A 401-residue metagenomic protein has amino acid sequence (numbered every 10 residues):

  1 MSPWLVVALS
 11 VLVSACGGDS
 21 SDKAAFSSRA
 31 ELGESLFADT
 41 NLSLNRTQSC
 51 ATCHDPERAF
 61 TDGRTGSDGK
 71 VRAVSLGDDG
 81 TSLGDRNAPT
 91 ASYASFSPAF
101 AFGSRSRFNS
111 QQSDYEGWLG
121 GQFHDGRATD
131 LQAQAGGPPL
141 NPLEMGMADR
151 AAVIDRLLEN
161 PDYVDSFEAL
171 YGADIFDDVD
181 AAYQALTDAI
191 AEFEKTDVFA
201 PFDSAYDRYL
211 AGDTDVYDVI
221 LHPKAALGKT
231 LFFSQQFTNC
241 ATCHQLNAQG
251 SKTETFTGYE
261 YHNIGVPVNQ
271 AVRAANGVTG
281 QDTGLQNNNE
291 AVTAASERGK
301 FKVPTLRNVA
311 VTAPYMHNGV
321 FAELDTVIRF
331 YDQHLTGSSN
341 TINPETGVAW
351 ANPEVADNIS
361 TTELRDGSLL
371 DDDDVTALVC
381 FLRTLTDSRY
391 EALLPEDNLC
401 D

Functional and structural regions predicted by a protein language model:
M1-L36, A59, G137-A226, T230 (+3 more regions): Post-cleavage N-terminal segment of exported redox proteins
G17-Q132, D203-N343, L393-D401: Short glycine/threonine-rich turn/loop motifs
S339-I359: Short glycine/proline-rich, acidic loop/turn segments that cap or connect secondary-structure elements
